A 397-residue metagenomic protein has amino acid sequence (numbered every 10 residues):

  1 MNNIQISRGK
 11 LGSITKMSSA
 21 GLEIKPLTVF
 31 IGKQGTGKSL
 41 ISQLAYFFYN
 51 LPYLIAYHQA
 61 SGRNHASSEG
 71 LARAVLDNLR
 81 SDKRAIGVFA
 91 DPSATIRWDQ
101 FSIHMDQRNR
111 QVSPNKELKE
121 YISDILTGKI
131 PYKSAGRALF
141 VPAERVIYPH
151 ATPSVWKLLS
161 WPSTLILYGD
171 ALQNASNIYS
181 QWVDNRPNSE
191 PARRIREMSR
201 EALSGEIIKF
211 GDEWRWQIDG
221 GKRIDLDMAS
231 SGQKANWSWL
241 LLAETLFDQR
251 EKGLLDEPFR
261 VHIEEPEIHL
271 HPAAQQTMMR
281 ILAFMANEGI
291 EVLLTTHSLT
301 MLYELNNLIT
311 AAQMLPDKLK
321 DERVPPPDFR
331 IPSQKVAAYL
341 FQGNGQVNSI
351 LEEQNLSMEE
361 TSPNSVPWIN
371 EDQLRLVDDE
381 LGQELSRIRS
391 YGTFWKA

Functional and structural regions predicted by a protein language model:
M1-Y46, A286: Pre-Walker A-like glycine/lysine-rich segment at the N-terminus of P-loop NTPase domains
N2-G9, E23, Y49-R260, I281 (+1 more regions): Phosphate-coordinating catalytic segments in nucleotide- and nucleic-acid-processing enzymes
P258, G289-L293: Loop/turn-to-beta-strand initiation segments
E264-E265: Walker B catalytic acidic pair
T277-E288, M301-E304: Conserved helical "switch/dimer-interface" subregion of ABC/ABC-like ATPase nucleotide-binding domains
T295-H297: H-loop/switch region of ABC-family ATPase nucleotide-binding domains
